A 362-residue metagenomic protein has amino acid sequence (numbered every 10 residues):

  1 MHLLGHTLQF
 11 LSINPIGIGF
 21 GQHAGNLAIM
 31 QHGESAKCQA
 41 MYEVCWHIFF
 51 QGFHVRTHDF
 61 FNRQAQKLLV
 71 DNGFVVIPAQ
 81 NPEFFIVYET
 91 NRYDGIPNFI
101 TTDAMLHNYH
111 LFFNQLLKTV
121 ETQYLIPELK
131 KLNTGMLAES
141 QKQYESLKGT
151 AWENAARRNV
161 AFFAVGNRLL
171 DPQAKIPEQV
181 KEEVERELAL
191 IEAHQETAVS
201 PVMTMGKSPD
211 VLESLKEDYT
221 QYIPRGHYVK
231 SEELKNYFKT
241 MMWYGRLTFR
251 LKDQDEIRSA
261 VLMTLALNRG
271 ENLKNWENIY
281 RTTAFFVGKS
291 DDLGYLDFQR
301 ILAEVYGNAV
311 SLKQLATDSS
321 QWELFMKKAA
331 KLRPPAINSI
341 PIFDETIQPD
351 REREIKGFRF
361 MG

Functional and structural regions predicted by a protein language model:
H6-I13, A24-G25, A36-Q39, F50: Compositionally biased, low-complexity intrinsically disordered regions
N14-G19, M30: Residues marking helix boundaries in flexible regions
Q22-G33, E256, M263: Charge-rich, low-complexity amphipathic helices in intrinsically disordered tails/linkers adjacent to domains
C38, Y42-G362: Long, non-catalytic protein-protein interaction scaffolds
